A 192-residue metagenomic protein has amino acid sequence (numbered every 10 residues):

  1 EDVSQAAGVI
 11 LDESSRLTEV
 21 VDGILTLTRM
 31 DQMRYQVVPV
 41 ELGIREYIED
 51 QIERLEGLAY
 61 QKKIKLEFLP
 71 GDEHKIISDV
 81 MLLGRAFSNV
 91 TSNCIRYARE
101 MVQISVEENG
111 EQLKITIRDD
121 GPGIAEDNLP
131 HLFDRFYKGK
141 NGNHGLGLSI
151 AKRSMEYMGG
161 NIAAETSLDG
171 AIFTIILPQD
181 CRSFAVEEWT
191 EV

Functional and structural regions predicted by a protein language model:
D2, Q32-V37, K75-D79: Conserved micro-motifs of the catalytic ATP-binding
D12-L17: Short alpha-helical segment of the dimerization/phosphotransfer core of two-component systems
V38-E41, Y60, K65-K75: Conserved catalytic submotifs in the C-terminal HATPase_c
E100, G159-G160: Conserved glycine-rich
M101-E111: Short beta-strand/loop element within the Bergerat-fold HATPase_c
D119: Acidic ATP/Mg2+-coordinating residue in the GHKL
I124-F136, W189-T190: Short conserved segment of the HATPase_c
